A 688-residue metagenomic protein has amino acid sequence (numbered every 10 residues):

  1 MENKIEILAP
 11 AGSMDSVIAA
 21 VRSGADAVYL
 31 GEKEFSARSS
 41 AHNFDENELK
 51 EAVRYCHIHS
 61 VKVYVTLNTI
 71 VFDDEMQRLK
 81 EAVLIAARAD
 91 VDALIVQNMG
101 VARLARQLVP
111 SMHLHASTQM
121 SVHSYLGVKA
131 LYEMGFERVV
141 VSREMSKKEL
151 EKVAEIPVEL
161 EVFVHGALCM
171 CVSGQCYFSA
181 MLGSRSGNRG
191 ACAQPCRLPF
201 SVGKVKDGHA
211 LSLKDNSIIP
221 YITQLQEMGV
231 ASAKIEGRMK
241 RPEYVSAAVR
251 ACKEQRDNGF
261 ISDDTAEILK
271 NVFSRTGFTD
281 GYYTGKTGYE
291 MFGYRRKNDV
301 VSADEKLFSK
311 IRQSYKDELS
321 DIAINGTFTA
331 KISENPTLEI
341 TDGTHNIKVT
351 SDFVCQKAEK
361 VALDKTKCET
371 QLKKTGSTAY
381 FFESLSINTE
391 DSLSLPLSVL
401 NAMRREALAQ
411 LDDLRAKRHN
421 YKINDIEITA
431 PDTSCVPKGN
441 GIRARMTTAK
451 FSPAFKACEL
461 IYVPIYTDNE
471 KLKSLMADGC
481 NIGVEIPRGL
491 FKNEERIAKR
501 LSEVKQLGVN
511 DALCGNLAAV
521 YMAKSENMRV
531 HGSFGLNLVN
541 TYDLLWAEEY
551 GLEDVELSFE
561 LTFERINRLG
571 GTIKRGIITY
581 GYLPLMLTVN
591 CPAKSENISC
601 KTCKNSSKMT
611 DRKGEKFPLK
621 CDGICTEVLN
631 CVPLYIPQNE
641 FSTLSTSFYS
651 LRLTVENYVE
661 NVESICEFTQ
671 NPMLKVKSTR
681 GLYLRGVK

Functional and structural regions predicted by a protein language model:
M1-S23, A27-R38, K50-A87, V96-G100 (+4 more regions): Surface-exposed amphipathic alpha-helical tracts and adjacent flexible/coil segments at the periphery of soluble enzymes
A41: A short acidic, glycine-rich active-site loop that binds or catalyzes chemistry on phosphate/adenosine moieties
F44-L49: Glycine-rich, highly charged phosphate/nucleotide-binding loops
R103: A cross-family signal for key residues in well-ordered alpha-helices that form functional helical elements
M120-S124: Conserved phosphate-binding/catalytic loop of the ribokinase/pfkB sugar-kinase fold
